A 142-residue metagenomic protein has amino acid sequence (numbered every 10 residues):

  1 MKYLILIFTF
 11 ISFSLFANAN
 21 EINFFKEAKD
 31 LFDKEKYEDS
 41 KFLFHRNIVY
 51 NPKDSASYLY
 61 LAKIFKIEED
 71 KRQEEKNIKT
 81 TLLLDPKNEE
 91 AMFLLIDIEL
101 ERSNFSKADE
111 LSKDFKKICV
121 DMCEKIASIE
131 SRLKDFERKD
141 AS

Functional and structural regions predicted by a protein language model:
D33-K34, I67-E68, E101, R132-K139: Register position in tetratricopeptide repeats
N47, T80-T81, D114-F115: Canonical positions in the second alpha-helix
Y60, L94, S128-R132: Canonical tetratricopeptide repeat
D109-S142: Terminal, low-structured helical/coil segments at or just beyond the last alpha-helical repeat
